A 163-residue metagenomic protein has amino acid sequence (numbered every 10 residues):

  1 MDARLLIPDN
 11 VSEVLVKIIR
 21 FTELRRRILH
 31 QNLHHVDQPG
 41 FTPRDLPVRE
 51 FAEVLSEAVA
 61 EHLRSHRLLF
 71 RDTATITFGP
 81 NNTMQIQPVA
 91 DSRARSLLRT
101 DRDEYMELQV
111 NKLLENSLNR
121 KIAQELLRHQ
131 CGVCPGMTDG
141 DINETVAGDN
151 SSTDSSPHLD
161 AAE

Functional and structural regions predicted by a protein language model:
M1-E163: Amphipathic alpha-helical polymerization modules
